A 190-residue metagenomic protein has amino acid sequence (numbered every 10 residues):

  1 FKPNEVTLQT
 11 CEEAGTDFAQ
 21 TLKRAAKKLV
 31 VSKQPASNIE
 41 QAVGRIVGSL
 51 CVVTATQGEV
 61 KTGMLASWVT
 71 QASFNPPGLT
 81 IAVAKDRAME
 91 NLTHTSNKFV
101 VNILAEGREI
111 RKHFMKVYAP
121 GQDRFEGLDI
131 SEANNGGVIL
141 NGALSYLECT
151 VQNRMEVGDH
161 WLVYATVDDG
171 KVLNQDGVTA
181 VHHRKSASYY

Functional and structural regions predicted by a protein language model:
F1-V31: FMN-binding flavodoxin-like domain, especially the glycine-rich phosphate-binding loop
R24-Y190: Basic, polyanion-binding surface patches
